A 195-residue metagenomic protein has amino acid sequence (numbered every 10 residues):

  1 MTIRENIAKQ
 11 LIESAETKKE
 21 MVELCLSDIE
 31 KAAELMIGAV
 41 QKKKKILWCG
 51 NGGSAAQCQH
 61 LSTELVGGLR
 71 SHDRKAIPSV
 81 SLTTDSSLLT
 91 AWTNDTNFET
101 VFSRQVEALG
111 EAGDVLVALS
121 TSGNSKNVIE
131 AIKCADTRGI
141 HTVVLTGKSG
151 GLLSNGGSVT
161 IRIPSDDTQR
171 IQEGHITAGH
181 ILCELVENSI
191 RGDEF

Functional and structural regions predicted by a protein language model:
M1-L24: Generic N-terminal amphipathic, Lys/Arg-enriched alpha-helix
I3, C25-D28, S54, D136: Residue-level recognition of alpha-helical structural elements
T17, K42-K43, A112, G156: Structured helix-beta-strand junction loops
E23-K42: A short, well-structured juxtamembrane/interface segment
I46-L47, T142: Hydrophobic beta-strand scaffold residues
S54, Q59-F195: Glycine-rich phosphate-binding loops that contact phosphosugars or nucleotide phosphates
